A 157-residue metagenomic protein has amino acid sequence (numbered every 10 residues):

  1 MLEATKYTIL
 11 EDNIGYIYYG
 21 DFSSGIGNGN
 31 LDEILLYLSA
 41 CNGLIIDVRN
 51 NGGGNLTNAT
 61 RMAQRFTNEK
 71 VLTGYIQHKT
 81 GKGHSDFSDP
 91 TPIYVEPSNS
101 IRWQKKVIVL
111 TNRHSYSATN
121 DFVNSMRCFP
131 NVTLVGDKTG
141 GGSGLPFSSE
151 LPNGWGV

Functional and structural regions predicted by a protein language model:
M1-C41: C-terminal, low-ordered peptide segments at domain boundaries
T8-D12, Y37-A40, S100-Q104, R127 (+1 more regions): Extracellular/periplasmic catalytic domains that process cell-envelope and extracellular macromolecules
I17, I46, F66, V107 (+1 more regions): Terminal peptide-recognition signature
D21-G25, N50-L56, L72, T80-K82 (+2 more regions): Solvent-exposed loop/turn segments at secondary-structure junctions within structured extracellular/periplasmic domains
G29-E33, T57-R61, S117-D121, S125: Extracytoplasmic/secreted proteins, especially bacterial periplasmic and envelope-associated proteins
L44, Y116, F129-S143: Short, well-structured beta-strand/strand-turn elements
G54-K106, G144-E150: Gly/Ser/Thr-rich loop/hinge elements
